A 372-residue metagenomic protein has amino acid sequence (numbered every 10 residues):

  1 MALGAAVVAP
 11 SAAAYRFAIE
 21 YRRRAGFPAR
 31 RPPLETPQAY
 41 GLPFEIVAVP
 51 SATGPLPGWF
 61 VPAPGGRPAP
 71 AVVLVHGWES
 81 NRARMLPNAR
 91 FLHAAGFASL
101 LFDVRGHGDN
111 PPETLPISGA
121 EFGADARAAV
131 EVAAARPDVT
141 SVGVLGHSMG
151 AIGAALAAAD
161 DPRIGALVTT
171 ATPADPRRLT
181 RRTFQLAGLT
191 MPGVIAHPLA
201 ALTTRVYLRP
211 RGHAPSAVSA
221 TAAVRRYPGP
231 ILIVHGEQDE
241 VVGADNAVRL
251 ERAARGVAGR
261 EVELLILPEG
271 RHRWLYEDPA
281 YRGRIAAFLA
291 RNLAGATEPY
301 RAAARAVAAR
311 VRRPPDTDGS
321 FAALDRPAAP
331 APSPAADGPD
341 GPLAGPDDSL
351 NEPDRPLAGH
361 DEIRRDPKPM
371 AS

Functional and structural regions predicted by a protein language model:
A2-P50, W59, P299-R312, A322-A323 (+1 more regions): An N-terminal hydrophobic leader/cap segment in hydrolases
P68-G77: Short beta-strand element of the alpha/beta-hydrolase
W78-F91, V104, P111: The serine-hydrolase catalytic nucleophile loop
A95, H107-P137, S141: Catalytic nucleophile-loop/oxyanion-hole region of alpha/beta-hydrolase and closely related hydrolase-like folds
L156-H213, A222-A223, W274: Hydrolase active-site cap/lid region
R226-P228, I233-H235, D239: Short beta-strand/loop motif that positions the catalytic acidic residue of the alpha/beta-hydrolase fold
E240-N246: Conserved alpha/beta-hydrolase "acid-adjacent" motif
G270-A280: Catalytic histidine-centered segment of alpha/beta-hydrolase-like enzymes
